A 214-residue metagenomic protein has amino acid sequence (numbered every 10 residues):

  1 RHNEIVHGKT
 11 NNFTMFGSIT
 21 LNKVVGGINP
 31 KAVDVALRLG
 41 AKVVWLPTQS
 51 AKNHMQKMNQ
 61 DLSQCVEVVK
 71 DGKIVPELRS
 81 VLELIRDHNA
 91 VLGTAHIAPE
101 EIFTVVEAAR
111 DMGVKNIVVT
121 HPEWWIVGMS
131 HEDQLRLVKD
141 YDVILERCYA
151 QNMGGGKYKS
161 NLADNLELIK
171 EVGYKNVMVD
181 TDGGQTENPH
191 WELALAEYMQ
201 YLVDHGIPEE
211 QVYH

Functional and structural regions predicted by a protein language model:
H2-N12, D34-G40, E83-R86, A109-R110 (+2 more regions): Acidic (Asp/Glu)-rich catalytic clusters
N11-N12, N22-T120: Extended substrate/RNA-proximal surfaces in nucleic-acid metabolism proteins
M15, V44, T48, L92 (+3 more regions): Divalent metal-coordination and catalytic microenvironments
S18-V24, P47-A51, I97, P122-W125 (+2 more regions): Active-site beta-loop-alpha junctions enriched in small/polar residues
P30, V75, S130-L135, Y158-L166 (+1 more regions): Charged helix-capping and loop-helix junction motifs
E83, H88-S160, M178: Catalytic pocket-lining loop regions of alpha/beta-barrel enzymes, especially the amidohydrolase/enolase/GH5 lineages
Y174-W191: Short acidic/histidine-rich active-site segments
E192-H214: Mid-to-C-terminal alpha-helical segments outside catalytic/metal-binding sites
